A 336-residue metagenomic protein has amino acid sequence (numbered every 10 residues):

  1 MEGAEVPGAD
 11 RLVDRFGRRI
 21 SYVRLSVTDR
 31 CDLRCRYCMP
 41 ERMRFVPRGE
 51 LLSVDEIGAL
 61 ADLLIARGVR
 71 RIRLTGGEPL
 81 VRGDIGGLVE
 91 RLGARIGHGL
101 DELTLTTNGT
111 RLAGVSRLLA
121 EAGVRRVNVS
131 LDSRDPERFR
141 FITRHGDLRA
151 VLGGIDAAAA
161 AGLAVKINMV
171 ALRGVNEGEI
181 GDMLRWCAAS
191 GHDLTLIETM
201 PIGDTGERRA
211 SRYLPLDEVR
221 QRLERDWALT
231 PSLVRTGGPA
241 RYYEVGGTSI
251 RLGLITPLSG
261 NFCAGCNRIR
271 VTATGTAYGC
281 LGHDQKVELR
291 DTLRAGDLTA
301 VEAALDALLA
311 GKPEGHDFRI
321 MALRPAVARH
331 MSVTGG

Functional and structural regions predicted by a protein language model:
M1-Y22, R185-A189, L196-G336: Auxiliary Fe-S-binding modules of radical SAM enzymes
R15-D55, G279: Canonical Radical SAM [4Fe-4S] cluster-binding loop centered on the CxxxCxxC motif and its immediate flanking residues
L33, P136-E137, N261, V287: Glycine-centered loop/turn positions within well-structured domains that cap or flank conserved ligand/cofactor-binding
R34, C38, R82, E137 (+3 more regions): Residues that scaffold the ATP/ADP-binding catalytic core of kinase and kinase-like folds
R42, I96, L293: Active-site catalytic pocket residues across diverse enzymes, especially alpha/beta-hydrolases
M43-P47, A113, D135-I142, G203-E207 (+1 more regions): A short acidic, helix-capping loop that chelates divalent metal ions and anchors anionic groups
L51-L74, V81-I197: Radical SAM/AdoMet-radical enzyme domain recognition
